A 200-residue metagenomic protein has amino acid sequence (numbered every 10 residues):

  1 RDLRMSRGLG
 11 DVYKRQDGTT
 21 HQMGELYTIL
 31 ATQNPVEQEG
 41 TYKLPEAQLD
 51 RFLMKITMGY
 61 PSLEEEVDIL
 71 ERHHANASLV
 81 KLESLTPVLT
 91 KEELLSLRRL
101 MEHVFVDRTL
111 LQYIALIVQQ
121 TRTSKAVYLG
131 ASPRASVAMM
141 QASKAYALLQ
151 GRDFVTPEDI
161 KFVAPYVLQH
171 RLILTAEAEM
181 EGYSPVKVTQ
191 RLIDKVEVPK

Functional and structural regions predicted by a protein language model:
R1-Y13: Single conserved hydrophobic/aromatic residue that forms the stacking wall/gate of nucleotide- or nucleobase-binding
M5, P45, S132: Short, conserved glycine- and acidic-residue-centered signature motifs in active-site or ligand-binding loops
D11-V104, K144-L149: Canonical AAA+ ATPase core
L30, A47-D50, M54, E64-R72 (+6 more regions): Solvent-exposed alpha-helical segments within well-ordered globular domains of core cellular machineries
Y60-R72, S84, E102-V106, A176-K200: Non-catalytic accessory segments flanking P-loop/AAA+ NTPase cores
S84-S136: Conserved AAA+ ATPase small/helical "lid" subdomain
T121-K200: C-terminal engagement/docking regions of AAA+ P-loop ATPases
